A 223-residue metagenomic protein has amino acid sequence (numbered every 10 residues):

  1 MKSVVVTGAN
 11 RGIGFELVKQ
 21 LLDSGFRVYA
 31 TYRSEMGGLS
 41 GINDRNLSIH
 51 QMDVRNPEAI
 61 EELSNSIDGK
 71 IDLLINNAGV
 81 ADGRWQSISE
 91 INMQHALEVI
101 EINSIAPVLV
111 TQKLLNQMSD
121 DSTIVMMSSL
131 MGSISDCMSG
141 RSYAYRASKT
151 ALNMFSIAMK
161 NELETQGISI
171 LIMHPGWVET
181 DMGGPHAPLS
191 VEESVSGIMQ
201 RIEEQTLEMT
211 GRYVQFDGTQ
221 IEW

Functional and structural regions predicted by a protein language model:
T7, I71-A81, N103, M126 (+1 more regions): Rossmann-fold scaffold of SDR-type NAD(P)-dependent oxidoreductases
N10-Q20: N-terminal Rossmann NAD(P)H-binding glycine-rich loop of SDR-like oxidoreductase domains
S24-L39: Conserved glycine-rich Rossmann-like NAD(P)H-binding loop of the short-chain dehydrogenase/reductase
N43-E58: Rossmann-fold cofactor-recognition segment
R55-K70: Conserved Rossmann-fold cofactor-binding substructure of NAD(P)-dependent oxidoreductases
V80, S87-V99, I105, N116 (+1 more regions): Catalytic loop of short-chain dehydrogenase/reductase
A106-T111, T123, I198: Conserved internal alpha-helix within the Rossmann fold of NAD(P)-dependent oxidoreductases
I172-M173, G184-W223: C-terminal helical subdomain
